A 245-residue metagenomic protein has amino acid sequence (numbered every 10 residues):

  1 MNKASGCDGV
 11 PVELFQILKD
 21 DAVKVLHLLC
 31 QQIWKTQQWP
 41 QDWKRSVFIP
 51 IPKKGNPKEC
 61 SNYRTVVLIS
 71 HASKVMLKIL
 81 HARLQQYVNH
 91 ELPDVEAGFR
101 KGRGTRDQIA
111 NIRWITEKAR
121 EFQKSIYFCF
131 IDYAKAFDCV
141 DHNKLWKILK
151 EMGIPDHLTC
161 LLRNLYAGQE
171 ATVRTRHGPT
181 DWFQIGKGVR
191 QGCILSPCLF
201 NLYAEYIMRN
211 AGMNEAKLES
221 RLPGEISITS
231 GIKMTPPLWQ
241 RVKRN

Functional and structural regions predicted by a protein language model:
M1, D8-N245: Nucleotidyl polymerases of mobile genetic elements and RNA viruses
